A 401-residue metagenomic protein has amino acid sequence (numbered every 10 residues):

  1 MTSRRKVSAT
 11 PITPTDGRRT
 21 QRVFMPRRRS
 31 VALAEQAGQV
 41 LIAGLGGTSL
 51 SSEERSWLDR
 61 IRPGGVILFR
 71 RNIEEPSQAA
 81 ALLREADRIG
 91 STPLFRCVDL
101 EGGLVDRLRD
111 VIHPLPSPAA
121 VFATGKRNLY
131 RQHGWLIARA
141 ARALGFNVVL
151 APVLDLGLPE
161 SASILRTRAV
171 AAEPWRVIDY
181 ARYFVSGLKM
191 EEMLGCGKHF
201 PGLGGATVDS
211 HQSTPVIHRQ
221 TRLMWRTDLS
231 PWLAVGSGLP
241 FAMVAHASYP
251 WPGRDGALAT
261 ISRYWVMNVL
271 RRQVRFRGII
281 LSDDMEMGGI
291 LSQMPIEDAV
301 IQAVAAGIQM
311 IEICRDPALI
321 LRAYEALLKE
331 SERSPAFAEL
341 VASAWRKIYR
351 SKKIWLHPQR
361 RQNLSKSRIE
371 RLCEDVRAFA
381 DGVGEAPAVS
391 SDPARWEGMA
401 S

Functional and structural regions predicted by a protein language model:
R4-V7, P14-I61, L291-S401: Preference for extracellular/luminal or secreted protein segments
G44, L50, R71-I89, L94 (+2 more regions): Second-shell residues forming the walls of enzyme active-site clefts
W57-F69, A143-G145: Catalytic domains of carbohydrate-active enzymes, especially glycoside hydrolases
E74-A81, F122-R139, P174-D179, M224-W225: Glycine-rich anion/phosphate-binding loops
I112-K126, T167-A171: A charged helix-plus-loop insertion that forms the helical arch/lid used to bind and gate nucleic-acid substrates
G125-F146, D228, D298-A305: Alpha-helical scaffold segments that flank or form the walls of functional sites
L154-I164: Short, conserved phosphate-binding/catalytic loop or strand-edge motifs used in phosphoryl-/nucleotidyl-transfer
